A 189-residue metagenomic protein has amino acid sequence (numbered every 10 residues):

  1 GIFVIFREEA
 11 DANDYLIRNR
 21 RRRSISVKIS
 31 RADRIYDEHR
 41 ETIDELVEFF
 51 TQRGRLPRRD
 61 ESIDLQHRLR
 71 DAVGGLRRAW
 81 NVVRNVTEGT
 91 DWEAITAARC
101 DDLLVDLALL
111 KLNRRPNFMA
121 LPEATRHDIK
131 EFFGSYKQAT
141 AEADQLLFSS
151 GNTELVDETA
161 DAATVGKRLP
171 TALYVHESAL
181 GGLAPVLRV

Functional and structural regions predicted by a protein language model:
G1-V4, E9-V189: Functional cation/ligand-contacting sites centered on basic and imidazole/sulfhydryl donors
